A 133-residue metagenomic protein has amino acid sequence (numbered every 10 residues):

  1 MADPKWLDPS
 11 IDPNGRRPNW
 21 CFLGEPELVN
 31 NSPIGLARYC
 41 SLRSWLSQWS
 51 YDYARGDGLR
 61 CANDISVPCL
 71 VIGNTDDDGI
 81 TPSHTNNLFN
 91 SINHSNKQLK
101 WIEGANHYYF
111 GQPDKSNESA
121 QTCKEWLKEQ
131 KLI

Functional and structural regions predicted by a protein language model:
M1-R60: Alpha/beta-hydrolase
D57-G58, S66-V67, T81-N90: Short alpha-helix in the alpha/beta-hydrolase fold that links the catalytic acid
I65, V71-G73, D77: Short beta-strand/loop motif that positions the catalytic acidic residue of the alpha/beta-hydrolase fold
D76-I80, Y108-Y109: Acidic catalytic loop of the alpha/beta-hydrolase fold
L99-A105: Short glycine-rich catalytic loops that host catalytic nucleophiles or stabilize transition states across multiple
A105-E118: Catalytic histidine-centered segment of alpha/beta-hydrolase-like enzymes
T122-I133: C-terminal alpha-helix
